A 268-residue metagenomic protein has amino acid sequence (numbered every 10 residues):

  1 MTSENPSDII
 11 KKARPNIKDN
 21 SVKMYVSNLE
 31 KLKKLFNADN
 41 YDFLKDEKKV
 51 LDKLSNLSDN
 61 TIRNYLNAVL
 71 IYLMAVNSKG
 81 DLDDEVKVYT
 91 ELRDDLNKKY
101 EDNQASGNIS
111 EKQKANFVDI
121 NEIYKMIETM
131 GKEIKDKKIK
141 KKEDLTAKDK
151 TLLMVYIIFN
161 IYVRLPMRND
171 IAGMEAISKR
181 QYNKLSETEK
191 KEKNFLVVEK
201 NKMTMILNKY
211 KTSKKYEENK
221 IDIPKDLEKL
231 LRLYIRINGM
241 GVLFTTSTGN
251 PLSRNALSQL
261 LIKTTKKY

Functional and structural regions predicted by a protein language model:
M1-A13: N-terminal DNA-binding module of tyrosine recombinases/phage integrases
I10-L96, I223, L261: Non-catalytic DNA-binding core/recognition domains of DNA-processing enzymes
V22, I171-M174: Alpha-helix N-cap/helix-start motif at helix boundaries, enriched for small hydrophobics
S58-D59, S110, T146, S186: Intrinsically disordered, low-complexity coil/linker segments enriched for acidic/polar and small residues
L82-K141: Flexible interdomain linker/hinge and immediately adjacent N-terminus of the catalytic tyrosine-recombinase domain
Y124-D170: Basic, Lys/Arg- and aromatic-enriched nucleic-acid-binding interface segment
M174-K225: Conserved tyrosine-mediated DNA breakage-rejoining catalytic core shared by Y-recombinases
Y216-Y268: Active-site/catalytic core of tyrosine-dependent DNA strand-transfer enzymes
